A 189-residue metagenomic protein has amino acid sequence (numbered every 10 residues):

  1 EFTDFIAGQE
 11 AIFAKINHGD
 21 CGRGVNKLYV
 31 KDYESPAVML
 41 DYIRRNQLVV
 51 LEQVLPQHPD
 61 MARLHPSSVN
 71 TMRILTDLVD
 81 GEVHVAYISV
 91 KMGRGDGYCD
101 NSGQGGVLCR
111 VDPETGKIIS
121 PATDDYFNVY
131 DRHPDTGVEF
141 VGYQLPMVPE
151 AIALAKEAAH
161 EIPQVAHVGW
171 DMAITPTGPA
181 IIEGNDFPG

Functional and structural regions predicted by a protein language model:
E1-M72: Active-site nucleotide/adenylate-binding loops and adjacent lid/helix of ATP-dependent enzymes
H18-C21, P56-Q57, G81, V90-G93 (+1 more regions): Short, solvent-exposed loop/turn segments at secondary-structure junctions
N26, L64, N70-D77, V83-K91 (+3 more regions): Beta-strand scaffold of nucleotide-dependent catalytic cores
Y29-V30, L78-E82, P113-T115, T175-G178: Short acidic-glycine loop/turn motifs at beta-strand connectors
Q53-P66, K91-T175: A long amphipathic alpha-helix within ATP-dependent nucleotide-binding catalytic cores
M172, G178-G189: A short beta-strand motif that forms the metal-chelation/ATP-contact edge of phosphoryl-transfer active sites
